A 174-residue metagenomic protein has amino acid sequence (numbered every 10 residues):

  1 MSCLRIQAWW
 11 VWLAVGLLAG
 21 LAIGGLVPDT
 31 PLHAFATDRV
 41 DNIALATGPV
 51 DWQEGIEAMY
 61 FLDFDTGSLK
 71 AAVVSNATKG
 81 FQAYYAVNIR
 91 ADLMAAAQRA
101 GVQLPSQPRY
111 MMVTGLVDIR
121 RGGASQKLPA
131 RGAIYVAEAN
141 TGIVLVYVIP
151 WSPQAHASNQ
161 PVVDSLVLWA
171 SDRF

Functional and structural regions predicted by a protein language model:
M1-V11: N-terminal positive-inside, membrane-proximal cytosolic segments immediately preceding the first
I6-A8, S171-F174: N-terminal low-complexity/intrinsically disordered pre-sequences and tails
W9-G25: Hydrophobic membrane-insertion alpha-helices, especially the h-region of bacterial N-terminal signal peptides
G24-F35, N76-V113: A low-complexity, Ser/Thr/Gly/Pro-enriched, surface-exposed linker/loop concept that marks segments flanking
D38-T66, V117-T141: Short, low-complexity cationic-aromatic patches
L45, M59, K70-A72, M112 (+1 more regions): A compositionally biased, intrinsically disordered/low-complexity signal enriched for hydrophobic/aromatic residues
F64-M94, N140-D172: Extended intrinsically disordered, low-complexity coil regions enriched in Ser, Thr, Gly, Ala and often Pro
L93-I143, I149: Short, solvent-exposed interaction modules
